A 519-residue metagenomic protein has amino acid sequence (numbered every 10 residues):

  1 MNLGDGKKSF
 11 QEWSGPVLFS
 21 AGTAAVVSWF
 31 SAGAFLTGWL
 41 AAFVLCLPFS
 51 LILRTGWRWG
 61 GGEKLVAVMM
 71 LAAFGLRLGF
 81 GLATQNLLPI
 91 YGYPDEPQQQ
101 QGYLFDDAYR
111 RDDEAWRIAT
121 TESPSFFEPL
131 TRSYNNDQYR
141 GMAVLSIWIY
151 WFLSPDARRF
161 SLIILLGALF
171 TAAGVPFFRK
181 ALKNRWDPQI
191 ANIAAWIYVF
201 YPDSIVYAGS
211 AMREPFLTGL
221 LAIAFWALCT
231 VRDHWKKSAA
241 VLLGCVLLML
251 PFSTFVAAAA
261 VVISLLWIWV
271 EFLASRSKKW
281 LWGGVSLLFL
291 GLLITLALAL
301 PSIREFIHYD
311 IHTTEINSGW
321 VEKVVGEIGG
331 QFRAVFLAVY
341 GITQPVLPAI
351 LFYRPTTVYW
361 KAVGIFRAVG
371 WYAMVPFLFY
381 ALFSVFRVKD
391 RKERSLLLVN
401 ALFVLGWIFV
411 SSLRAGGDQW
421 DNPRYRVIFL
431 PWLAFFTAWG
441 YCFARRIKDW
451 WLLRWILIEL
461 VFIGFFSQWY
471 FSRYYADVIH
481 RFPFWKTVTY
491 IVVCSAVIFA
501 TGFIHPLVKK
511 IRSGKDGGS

Functional and structural regions predicted by a protein language model:
P16-G22, V241-L242, D390-L413: Transmembrane alpha-helix segments characteristic of polytopic inner-membrane glycan-assembly/cell-envelope
G22, L453-S519: Transmembrane helical bundles and short interhelical boundary loops of multi-pass, membrane-embedded
S50-L51, R179, P345-E393: Hydrophobic, aromatic-rich transmembrane alpha-helices and their immediate juxtamembrane boundary segments
D107-D156, F252, G341: Short hydrophobic/aromatic helix or loop-helix immediately within or flanking a transmembrane segment in polytopic
S146, L162-R185, P376-Y380: Transmembrane-helix motifs of polytopic, lipid-linked glycan transferases
A157-I164, F178-F200: Transmembrane-helix signature of polytopic, membrane-embedded enzymes that assemble or transfer cell-envelope glycans
N184, V231-K237, Y380-F403: Membrane-interface helix-loop-helix junctions at transmembrane boundaries of multi-pass membrane enzymes, predominantly
I205, A224-V231, S238-A260: Membrane-interface alpha helices of multi-pass inner-membrane proteins
